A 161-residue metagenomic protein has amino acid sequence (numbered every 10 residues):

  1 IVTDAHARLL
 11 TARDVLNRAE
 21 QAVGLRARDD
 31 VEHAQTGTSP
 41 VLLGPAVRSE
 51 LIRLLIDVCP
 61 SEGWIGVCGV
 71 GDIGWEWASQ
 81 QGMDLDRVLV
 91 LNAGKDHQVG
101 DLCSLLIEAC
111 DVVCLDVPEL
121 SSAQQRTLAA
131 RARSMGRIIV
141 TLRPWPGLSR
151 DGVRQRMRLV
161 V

Functional and structural regions predicted by a protein language model:
I1-V67: Detector for small/aliphatic-rich hydrophobic stretches
H33-Q35, L106-I107, R133: Solvent-exposed alpha-helices and their adjacent loops that cap or buttress functional pockets in soluble metabolic
P45-A46, V70, V117, R143: Fold-independent oxyanion-binding glycine-rich loops and adjacent beta-strand/coil segments at enzyme active sites
L51, G100-D101, D151: Short, solvent-exposed polar/charged micro-motifs at secondary-structure junctions
D57, L105, R131: Hydrophobic/aromatic ligand-binding patch that stacks against planar heteroaromatic rings of cofactors or nucleotides
P60-W64, L85-D86, A132-I139: Structural alpha-beta junctions
W64-L128: Long, charge-dense
E119-V161: Replace "adjacent to P-loop NTPase cores in ATP/GTP-dependent enzymes" with "adjacent to NTP-binding cores
